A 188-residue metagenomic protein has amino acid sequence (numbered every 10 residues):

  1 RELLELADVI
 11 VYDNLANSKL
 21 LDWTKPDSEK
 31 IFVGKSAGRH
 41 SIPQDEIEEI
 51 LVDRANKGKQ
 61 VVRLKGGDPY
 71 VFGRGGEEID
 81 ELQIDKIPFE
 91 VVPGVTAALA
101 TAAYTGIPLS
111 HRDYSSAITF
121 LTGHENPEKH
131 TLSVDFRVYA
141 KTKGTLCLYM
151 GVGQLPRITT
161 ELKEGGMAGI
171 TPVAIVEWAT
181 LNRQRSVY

Functional and structural regions predicted by a protein language model:
R1-E2, S186: Cofactor-pocket helix-loop regions in the catalytic cores of large enzyme subunits
E2-V95: Class I S-adenosyl-L-methionine
L15-N17, V33-H40, V95-A97, S115-A117 (+2 more regions): Short, acidic/turn-prone active-site loops that include or flank metal/cofactor- and phosphate-binding residues
L20, L82, T101-A102, I158 (+1 more regions): Hydrophobic packing residues within well-ordered alpha-helices of enzyme cores
S28-K35, K86-E90, L109-T119, M167-I175: Short hydrophobic/aromatic-enriched beta-strand-loop microsegments
K57-V61, A117, T122-Y188: A contiguous loop/helix-start segment that scaffolds small-molecule binding in enzyme catalytic cores
G66-T142, R185-Y188: Class I SAM-dependent methyltransferase SAM-binding "motif I" and its flanking Rossmann-like core
